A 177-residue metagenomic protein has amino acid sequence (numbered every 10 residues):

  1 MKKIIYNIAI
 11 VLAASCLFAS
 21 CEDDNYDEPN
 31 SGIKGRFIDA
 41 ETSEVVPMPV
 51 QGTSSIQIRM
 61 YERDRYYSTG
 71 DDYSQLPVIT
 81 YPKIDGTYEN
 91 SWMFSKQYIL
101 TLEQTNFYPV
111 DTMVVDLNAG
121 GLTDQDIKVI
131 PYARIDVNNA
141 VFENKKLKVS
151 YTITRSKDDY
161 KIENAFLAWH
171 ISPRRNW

Functional and structural regions predicted by a protein language model:
C16-S20: C-terminal motif of bacterial Sec signal peptides marking the signal peptidase cleavage site
C21-N25: Bacterial signal peptide processing site
P29-I33, K145-V149: Structural beta-strand segments of beta-rich domains
S31-A40, G86: A short, amphipathic beta-strand motif
R36-T53, S156: Structural motif
R63-T87: Short, acidic Ser/Thr/Gly-rich low-complexity loop/linker segments typical of extracellular and cell-surface proteins
G86-V110: A short, solvent-exposed beta-strand micro-motif common in secreted/extracellular proteins
Q104-Y132: Structured interaction patches on ligand/partner-binding surfaces of diverse proteins
